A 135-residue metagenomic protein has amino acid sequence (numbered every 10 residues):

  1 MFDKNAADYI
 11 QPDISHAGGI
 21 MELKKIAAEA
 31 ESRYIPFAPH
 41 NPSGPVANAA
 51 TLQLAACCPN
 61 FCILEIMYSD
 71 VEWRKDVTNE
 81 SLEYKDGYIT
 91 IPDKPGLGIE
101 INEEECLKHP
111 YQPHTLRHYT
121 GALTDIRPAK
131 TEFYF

Functional and structural regions predicted by a protein language model:
M1-G96, E100: Shared catalytic-loop signature of beta/alpha-barrel
L97-F135: Extended hydrophobic packing segments that form well-structured cores
